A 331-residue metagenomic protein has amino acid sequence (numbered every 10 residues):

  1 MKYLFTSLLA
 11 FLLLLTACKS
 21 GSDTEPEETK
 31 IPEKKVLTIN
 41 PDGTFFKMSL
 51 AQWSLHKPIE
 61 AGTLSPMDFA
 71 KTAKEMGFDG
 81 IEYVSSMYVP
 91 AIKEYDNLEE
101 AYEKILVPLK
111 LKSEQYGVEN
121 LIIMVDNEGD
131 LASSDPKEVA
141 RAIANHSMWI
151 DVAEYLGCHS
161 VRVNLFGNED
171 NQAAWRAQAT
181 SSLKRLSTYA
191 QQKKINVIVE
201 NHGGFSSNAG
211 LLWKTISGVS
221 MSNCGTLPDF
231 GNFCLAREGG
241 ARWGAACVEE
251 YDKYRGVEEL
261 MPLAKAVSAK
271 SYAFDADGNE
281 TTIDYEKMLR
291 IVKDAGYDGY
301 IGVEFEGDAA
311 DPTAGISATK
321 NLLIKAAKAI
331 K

Functional and structural regions predicted by a protein language model:
L8, E33-L37, L106-P228, T313: Active-site acidic/histidine proton-transfer and metal-coordination neighborhood in alpha/beta enzyme cores
L14-A17: C-terminal motif of bacterial Sec signal peptides marking the signal peptidase cleavage site
K19-G21: Bacterial signal peptide processing site
G43, S181-R290: Acidic/histidine-rich catalytic cores of soluble enzymes
F46-Q52, I81-Y83, N120-V125, V161-V163 (+4 more regions): Hydrophobic faces of well-ordered beta-strands that scaffold small-molecule active sites in alpha/beta enzyme cores
E60-A73, E138-D151, E249-V257, Y285-M288: Short, acidic/polar
S65-M87, L156-H159: Catalytic domains of carbohydrate-active enzymes, especially glycoside hydrolases
E82-K110, L165-N171: Glycine-rich, proline-tolerant flexible connector loops at the mouths of alpha/beta enzymes
